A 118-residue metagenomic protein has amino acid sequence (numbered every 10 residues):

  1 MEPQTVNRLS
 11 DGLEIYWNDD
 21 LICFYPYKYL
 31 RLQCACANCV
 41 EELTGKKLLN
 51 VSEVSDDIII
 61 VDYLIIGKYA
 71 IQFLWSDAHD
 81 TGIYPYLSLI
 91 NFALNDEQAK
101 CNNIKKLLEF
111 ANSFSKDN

Functional and structural regions predicted by a protein language model:
M1-N118: Motif-centric detector for short Cys/His coordination patterns
